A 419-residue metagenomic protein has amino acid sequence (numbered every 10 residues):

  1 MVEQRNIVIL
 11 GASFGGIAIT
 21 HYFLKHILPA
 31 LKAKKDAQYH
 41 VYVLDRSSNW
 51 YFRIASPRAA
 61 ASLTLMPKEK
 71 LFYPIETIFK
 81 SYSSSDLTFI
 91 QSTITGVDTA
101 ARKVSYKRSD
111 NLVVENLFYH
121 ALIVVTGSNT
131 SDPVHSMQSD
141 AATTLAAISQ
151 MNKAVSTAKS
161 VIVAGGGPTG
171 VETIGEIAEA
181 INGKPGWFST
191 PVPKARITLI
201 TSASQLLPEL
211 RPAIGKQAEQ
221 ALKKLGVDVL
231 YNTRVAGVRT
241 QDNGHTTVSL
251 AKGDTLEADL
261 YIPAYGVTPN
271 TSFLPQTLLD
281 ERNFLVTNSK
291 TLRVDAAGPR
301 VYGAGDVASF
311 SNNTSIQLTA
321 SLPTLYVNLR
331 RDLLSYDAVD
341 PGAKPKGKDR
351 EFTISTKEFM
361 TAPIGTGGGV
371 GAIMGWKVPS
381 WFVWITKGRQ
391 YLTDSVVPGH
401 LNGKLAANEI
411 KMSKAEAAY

Functional and structural regions predicted by a protein language model:
M1-V8, H21-Y39, K80-S81, S85 (+8 more regions): Eukaryotic N-terminal targeting leaders
V2-I90, G175-L210: Beta1-alpha1 glycine-rich phosphate/pyrophosphate-binding loop at the start of Rossmann-like nucleotide-binding domains
V2-Q4, V8-L10, S81, S85-A164 (+1 more regions): FAD-binding core/adjacent interface of flavoenzyme oxidoreductases
Q38-K70, V124-A154, V370-M374: Glycine-rich active-site loop/strand segments that organize a redox cofactor
H40, S85, S92, G96 (+4 more regions): A Rossmann-like FAD-binding core segment of flavoenzymes
H40-V43, G170-G183, P193, T198 (+4 more regions): Active-site substrate-recognition segment that forms the wall of the catalytic cavity or substrate channel
S92, N312, S321-Y419: C-terminal, flexible cofactor-proximal segment of oxidoreductases
A142-K159, T255-S321: FAD-site-proximal beta/loop scaffold in flavoenzymes
